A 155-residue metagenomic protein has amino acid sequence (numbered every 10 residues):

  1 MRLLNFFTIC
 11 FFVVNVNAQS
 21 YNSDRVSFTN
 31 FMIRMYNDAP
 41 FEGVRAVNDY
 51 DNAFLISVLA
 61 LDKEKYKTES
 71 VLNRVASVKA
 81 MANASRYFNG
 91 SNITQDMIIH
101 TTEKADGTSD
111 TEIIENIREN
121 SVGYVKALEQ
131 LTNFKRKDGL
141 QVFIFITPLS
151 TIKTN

Functional and structural regions predicted by a protein language model:
M1-L3, Y21: N-terminal capping/interface segment
L3-V14: Sec-dependent N-terminal signal peptides
A18-N155: Domain-level marker for long, solvent-exposed, non-transmembrane regions
